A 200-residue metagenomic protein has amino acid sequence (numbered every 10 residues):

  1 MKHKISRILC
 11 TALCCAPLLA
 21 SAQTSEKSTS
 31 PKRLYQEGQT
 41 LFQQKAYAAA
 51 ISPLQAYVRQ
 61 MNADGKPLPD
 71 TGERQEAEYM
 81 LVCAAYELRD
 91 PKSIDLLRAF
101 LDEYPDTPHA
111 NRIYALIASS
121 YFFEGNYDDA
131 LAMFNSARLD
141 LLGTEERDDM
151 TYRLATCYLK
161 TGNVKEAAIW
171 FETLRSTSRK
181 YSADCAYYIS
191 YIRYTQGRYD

Functional and structural regions predicted by a protein language model:
K2-I5, S21-D200: Acidic, polar-rich low-complexity tracts and alpha-helical solenoid repeat scaffolds
K4-A12: Alpha-helical transmembrane segments
A12-S21: Hydrophobic h-region of N-terminal signal peptides that target proteins for export in Gram-negative bacteria
